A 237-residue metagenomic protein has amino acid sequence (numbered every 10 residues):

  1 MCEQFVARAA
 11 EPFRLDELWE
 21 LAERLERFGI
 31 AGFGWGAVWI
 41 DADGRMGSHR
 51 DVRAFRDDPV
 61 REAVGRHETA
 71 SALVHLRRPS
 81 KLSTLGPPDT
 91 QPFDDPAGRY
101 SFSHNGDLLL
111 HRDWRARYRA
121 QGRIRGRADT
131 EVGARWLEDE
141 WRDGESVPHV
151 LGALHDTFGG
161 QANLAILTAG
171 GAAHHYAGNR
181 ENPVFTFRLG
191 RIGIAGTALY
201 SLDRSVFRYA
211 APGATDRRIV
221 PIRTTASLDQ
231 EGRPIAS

Functional and structural regions predicted by a protein language model:
M1-S237: N-terminal segments that mediate ammonia production and transfer in glutamine-dependent amidotransferase systems
